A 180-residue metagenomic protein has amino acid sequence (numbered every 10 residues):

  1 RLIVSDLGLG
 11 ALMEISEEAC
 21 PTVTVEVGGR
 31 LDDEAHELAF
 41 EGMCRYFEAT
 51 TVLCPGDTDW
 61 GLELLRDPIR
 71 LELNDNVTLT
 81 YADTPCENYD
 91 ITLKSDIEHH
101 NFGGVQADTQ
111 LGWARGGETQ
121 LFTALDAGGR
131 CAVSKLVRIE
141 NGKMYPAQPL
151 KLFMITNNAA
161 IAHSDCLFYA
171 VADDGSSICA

Functional and structural regions predicted by a protein language model:
R1-A180: Structured catalytic-domain cores with a bias toward divalent-metal coordination
